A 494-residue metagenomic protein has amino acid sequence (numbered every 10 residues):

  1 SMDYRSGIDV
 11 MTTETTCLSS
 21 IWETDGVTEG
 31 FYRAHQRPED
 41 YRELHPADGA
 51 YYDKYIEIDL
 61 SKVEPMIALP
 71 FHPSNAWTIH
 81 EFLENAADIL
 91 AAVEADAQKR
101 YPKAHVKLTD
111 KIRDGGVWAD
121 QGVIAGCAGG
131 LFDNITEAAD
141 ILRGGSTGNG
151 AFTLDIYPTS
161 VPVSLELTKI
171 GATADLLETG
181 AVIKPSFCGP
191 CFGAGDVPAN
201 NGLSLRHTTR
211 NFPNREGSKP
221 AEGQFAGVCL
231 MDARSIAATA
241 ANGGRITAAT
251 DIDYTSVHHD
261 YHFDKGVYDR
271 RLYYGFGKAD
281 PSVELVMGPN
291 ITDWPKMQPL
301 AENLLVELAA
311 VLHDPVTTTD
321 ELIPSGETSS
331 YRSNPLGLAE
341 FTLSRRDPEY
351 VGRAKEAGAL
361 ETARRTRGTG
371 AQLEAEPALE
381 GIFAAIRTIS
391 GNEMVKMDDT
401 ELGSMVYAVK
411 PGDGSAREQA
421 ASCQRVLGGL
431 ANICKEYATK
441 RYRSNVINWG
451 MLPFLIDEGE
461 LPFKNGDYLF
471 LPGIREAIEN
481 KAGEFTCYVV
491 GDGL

Functional and structural regions predicted by a protein language model:
S1-L494: Fe-S-dependent hydro-lyases/dehydratases of central metabolism
